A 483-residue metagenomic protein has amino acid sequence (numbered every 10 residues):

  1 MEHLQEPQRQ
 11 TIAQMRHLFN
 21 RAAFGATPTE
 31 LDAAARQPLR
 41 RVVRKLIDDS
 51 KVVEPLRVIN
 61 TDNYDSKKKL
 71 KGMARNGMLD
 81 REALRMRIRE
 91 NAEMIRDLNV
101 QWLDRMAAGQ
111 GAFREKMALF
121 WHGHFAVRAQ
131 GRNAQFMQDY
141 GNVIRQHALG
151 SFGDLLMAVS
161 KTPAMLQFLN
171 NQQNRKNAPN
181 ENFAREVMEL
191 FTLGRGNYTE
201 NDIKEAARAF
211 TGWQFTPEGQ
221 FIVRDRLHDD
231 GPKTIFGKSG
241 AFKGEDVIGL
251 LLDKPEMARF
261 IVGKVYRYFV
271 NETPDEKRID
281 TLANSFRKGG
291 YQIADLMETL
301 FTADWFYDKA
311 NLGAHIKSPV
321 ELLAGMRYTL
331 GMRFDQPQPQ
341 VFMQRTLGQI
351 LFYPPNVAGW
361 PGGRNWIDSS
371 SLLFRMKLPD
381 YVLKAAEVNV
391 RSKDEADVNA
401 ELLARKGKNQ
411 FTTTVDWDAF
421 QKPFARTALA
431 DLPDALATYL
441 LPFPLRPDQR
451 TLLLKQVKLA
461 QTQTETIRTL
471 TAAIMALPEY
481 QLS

Functional and structural regions predicted by a protein language model:
E2-H3, M78-R81, I95-W102, Q135-D335 (+1 more regions): Active-site substrate-binding loop specific to GH73 endo-beta-N-acetylglucosaminidase modules in bacterial autolysins
E2-T11, R16-P28, A258, V262-G289 (+1 more regions): Flexible, low-complexity segments enriched for small/polar residues
Q8, A92, R96, Q110 (+9 more regions): Generic alpha-helical segment signature
T27-A34, V58, R132-A134, L156 (+4 more regions): Surface-exposed patches in mature extracellular/periplasmic domains of secreted proteins
P28-H147: N-terminal accessory alpha/beta regions
E30, Q167-N171, R450: Short amphipathic alpha-helical interface patches used for protein-protein assembly/oligomerization
D32-L39, I222, V341-Q344: Short linear loop/turn motifs
